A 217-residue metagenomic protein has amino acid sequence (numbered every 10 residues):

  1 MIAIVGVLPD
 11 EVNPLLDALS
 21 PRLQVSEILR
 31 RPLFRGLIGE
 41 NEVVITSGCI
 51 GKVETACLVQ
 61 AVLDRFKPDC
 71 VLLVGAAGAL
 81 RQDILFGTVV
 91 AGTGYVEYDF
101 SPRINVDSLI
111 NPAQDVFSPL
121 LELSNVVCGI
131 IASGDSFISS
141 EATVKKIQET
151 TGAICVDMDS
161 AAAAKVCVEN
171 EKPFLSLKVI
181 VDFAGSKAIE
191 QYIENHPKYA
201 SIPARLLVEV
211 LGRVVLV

Functional and structural regions predicted by a protein language model:
M1-A3: Extreme N-terminal starter segment of soluble prokaryotic enzymes
V5-L8, V12: Gly/serine-rich nucleotide phosphate-binding loop at the start of the catalytic core of nucleotide/ADP-ribose-handling
L19: Active-site catalytic pocket residues across diverse enzymes, especially alpha/beta-hydrolases
S26-V217: Glycine-rich phosphate- or other oxyanion-binding loops that anchor nucleotides, phosphorylated ligands
